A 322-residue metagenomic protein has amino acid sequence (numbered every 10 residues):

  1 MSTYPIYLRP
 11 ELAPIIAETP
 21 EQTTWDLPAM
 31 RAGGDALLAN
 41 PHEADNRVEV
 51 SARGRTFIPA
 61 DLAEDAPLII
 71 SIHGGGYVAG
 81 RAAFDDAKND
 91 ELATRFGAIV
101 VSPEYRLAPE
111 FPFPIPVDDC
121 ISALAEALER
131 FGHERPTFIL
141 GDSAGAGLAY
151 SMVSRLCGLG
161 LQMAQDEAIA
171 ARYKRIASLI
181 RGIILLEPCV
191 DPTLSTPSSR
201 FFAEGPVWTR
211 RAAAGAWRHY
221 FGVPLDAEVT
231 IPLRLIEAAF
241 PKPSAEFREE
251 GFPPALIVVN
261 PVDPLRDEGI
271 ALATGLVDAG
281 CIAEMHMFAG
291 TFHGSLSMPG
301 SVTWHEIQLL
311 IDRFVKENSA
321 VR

Functional and structural regions predicted by a protein language model:
M1-D61, D226-V229, S319-V321: A glycine/proline-hinged amphipathic helix-loop "lid/cap" segment that gates access to hydrophobic ligand pockets
D26, G33, L37, R135 (+1 more regions): Alpha/beta hydrolase fold serine-hydrolase catalytic domain that processes acyl esters and thioesters
R53-D65, F240-R248: Short beta-strand-to-loop junctions in surface cap/lid or active-site-entrance loops
D65-G75: Short beta-strand element of the alpha/beta-hydrolase
L68, G97-V101: A fold-wide structural signal in alpha/beta-hydrolase
H73-V78, V262: Active-site glycine-rich loops that stabilize anionic/oxyanionic intermediates across multiple enzyme folds
R81-A82, K88, S102-P136, P299-H305: Catalytic nucleophile-loop/oxyanion-hole region of alpha/beta-hydrolase and closely related hydrolase-like folds
G141, G145, A149: Gly/Ala-rich beta-loop-alpha elbow adjacent to hydrolase catalytic centers
